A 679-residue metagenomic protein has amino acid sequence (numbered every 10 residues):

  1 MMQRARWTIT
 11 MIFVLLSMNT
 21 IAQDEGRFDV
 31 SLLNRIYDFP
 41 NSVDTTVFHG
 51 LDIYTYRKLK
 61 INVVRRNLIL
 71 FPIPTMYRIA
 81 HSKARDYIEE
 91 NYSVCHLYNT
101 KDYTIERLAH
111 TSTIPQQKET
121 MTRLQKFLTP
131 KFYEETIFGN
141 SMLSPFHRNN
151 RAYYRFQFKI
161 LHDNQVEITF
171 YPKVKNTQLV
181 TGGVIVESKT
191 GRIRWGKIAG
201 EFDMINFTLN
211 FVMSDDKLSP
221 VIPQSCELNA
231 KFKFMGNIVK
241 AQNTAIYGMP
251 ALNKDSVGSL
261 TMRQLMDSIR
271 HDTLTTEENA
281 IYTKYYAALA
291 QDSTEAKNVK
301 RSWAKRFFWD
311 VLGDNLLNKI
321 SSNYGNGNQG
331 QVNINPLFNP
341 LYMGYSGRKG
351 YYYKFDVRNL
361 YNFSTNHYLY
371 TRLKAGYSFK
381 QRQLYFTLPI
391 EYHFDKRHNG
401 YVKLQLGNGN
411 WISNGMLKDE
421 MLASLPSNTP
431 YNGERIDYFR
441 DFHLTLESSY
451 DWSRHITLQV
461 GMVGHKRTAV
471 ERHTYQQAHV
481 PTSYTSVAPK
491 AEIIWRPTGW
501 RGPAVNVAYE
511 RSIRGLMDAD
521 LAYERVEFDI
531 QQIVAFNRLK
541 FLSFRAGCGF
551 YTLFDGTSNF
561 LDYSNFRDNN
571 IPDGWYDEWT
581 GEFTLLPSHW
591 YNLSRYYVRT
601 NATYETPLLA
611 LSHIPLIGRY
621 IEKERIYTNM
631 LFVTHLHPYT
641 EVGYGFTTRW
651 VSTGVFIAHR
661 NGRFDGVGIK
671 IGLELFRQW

Functional and structural regions predicted by a protein language model:
Q23-Q165, V174-L179, N237, A241-Y345 (+8 more regions): Structured extracytoplasmic
Q157-F158, D163-T261: Gly/Pro-enriched, hydrophobic low-complexity segments that function as extracytoplasmic propeptides/linkers
R194-G200, L228, N333-Y345, D356 (+10 more regions): Transmembrane beta-strand segments that form the barrel wall of outer-membrane beta-barrel proteins
G347-K349, N359, Y431-G464, T498 (+2 more regions): Outer-membrane beta-barrel transmembrane strands
K349-Y353, R382-F386, R440-L444, P481-P489 (+6 more regions): Residues that define the transmembrane beta-barrel architecture of outer-membrane proteins
Y353-N359, L388-Y392, L444-Y450, M462 (+8 more regions): Residues on the lipid-exposed face of transmembrane beta-strands in outer-membrane beta-barrel proteins
F363-L369, R397-V402, R454-V460, R467-V470 (+6 more regions): Repeated loop/turn-to-beta-strand initiation elements of outer-membrane beta-barrel proteins
Y401-K418, N428-E434, W500, N506-A610: C-terminal outer-membrane beta-barrel translocator/porin domains of Gram-negative envelope proteins and their
